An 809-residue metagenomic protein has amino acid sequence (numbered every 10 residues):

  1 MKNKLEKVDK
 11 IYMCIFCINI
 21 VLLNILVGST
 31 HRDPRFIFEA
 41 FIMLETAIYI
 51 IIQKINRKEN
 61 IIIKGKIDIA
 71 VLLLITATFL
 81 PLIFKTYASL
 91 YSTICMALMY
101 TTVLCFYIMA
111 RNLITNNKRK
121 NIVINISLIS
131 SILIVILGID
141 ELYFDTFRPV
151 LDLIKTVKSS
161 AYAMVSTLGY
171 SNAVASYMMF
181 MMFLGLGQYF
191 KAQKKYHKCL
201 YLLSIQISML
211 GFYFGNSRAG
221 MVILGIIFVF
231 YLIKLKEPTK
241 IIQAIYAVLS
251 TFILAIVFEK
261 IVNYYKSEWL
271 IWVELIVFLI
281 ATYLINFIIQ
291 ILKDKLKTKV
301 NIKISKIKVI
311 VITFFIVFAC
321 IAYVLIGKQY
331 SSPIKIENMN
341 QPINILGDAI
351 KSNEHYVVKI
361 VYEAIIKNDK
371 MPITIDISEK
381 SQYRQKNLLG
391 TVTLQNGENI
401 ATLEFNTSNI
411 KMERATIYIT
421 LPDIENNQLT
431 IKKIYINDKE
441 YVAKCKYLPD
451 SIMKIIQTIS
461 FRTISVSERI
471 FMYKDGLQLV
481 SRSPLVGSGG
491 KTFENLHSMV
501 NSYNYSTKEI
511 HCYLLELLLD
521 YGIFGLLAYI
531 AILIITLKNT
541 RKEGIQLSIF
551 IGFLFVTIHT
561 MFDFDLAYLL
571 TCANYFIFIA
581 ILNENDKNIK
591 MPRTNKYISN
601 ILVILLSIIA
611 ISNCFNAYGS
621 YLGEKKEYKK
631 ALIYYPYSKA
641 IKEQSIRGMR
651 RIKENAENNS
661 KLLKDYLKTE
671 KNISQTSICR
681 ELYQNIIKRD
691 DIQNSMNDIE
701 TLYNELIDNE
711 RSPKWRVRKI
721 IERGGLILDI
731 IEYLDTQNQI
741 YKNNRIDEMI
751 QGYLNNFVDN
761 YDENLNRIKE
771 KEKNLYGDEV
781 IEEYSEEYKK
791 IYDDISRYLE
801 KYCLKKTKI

Functional and structural regions predicted by a protein language model:
K4-G28, E39-I50, I75-F84, C95-I108 (+5 more regions): Alpha-helical transmembrane segments of multi-pass inner-membrane proteins
G28-R35, K85-R111, Y435-S451: Alpha-helical transmembrane segments and their immediate interhelical/interface regions in integral membrane proteins
A40-I42, P149-V157, I464, E468-S483 (+1 more regions): Extracytoplasmic loop-helix module adjacent to an early transmembrane segment
A47-I61: Canonical alpha-helical transmembrane segments
I61-D68, T115-L128, C199: Membrane-interfacial loop-to-helix junctions in multi-pass inner-membrane proteins
Y170, E440-T507, L514-L517, Y521-A528: TM-adjacent membrane-interface loops and short helices in multi-pass inner/ER membrane proteins
K303-G327, P592-S620: Internal/C-terminal transmembrane anchor helices
I334-D450, I464, K625-I809: C-terminal luminal/periplasmic domains and tails of membrane-associated envelope-modifying transferases
